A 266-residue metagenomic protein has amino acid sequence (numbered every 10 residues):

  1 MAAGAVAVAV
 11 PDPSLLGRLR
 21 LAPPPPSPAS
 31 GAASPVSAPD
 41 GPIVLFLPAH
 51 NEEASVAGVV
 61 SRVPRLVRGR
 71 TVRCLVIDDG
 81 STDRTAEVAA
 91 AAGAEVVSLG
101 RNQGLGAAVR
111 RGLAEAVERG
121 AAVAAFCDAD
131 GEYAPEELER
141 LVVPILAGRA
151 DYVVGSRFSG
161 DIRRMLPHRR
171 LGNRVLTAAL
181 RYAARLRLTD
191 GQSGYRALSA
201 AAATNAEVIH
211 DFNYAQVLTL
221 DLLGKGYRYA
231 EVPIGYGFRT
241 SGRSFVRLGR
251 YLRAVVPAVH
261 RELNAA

Functional and structural regions predicted by a protein language model:
M1-D40, A183-R185, I209-A266: Hydrophobic helical membrane-anchoring modules
P28-G31, E52-L66: Short, well-formed alpha-helical segments that are part of the catalytic scaffolds of diverse glycosyltransferases
P42-V44, R73, V217: Cell-envelope/extracellular polymer assembly enzymes that use nucleotide-activated donors
L47, T71-G80: Short beta-strand/loop segment that forms part of the nucleotide-sugar
E52-S55, S81, A134: Donor nucleotide-sugar binding loop of glycosyltransferases
D78-A86, G131: A conserved acidic beta->alpha catalytic loop
L99-E118, V123, P135-F212, F238-G249 (+2 more regions): Acceptor/aglycone-binding surface of glycosyltransferases and processive sugar-polymer synthases
